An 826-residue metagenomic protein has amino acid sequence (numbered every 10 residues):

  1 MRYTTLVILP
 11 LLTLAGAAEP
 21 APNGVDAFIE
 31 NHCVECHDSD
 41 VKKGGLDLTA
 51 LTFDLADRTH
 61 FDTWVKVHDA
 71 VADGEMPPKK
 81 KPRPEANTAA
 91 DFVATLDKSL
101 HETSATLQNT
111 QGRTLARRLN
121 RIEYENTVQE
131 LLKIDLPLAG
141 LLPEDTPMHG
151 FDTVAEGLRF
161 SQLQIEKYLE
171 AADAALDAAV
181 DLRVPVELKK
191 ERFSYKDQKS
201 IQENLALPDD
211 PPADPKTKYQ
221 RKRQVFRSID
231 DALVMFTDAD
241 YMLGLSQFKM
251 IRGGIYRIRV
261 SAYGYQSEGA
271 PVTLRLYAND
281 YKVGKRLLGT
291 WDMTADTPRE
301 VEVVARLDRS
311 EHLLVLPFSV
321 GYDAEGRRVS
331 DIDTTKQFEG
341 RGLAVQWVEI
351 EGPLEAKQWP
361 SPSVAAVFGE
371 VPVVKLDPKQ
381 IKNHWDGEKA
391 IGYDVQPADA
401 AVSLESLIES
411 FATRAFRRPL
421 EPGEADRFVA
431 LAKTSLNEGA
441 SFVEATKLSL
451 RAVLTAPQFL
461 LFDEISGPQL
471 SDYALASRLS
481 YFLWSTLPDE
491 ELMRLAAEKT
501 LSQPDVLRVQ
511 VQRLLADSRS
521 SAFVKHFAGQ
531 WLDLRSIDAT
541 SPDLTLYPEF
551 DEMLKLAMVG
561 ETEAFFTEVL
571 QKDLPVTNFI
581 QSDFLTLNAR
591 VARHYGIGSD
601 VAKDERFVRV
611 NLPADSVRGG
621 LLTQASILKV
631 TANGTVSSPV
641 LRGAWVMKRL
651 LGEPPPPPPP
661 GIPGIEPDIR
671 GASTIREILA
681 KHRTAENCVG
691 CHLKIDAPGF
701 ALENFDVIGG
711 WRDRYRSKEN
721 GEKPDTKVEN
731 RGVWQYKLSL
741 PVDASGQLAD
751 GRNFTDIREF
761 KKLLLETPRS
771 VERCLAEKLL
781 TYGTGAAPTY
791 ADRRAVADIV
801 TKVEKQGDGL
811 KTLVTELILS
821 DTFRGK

Functional and structural regions predicted by a protein language model:
T4-L14: Bacterial N-terminal signal peptides
L12-P22: Bacterial Sec-dependent signal peptides at the C-terminal "C-region" and cleavage site
P20-L46, T59-E75, K79-K826: Low-complexity, glycine/serine/threonine/alanine-rich intrinsically disordered linker and propeptide segments
A50: Active-site donor-binding loop signature of nucleotide-sugar glycosyltransferases
